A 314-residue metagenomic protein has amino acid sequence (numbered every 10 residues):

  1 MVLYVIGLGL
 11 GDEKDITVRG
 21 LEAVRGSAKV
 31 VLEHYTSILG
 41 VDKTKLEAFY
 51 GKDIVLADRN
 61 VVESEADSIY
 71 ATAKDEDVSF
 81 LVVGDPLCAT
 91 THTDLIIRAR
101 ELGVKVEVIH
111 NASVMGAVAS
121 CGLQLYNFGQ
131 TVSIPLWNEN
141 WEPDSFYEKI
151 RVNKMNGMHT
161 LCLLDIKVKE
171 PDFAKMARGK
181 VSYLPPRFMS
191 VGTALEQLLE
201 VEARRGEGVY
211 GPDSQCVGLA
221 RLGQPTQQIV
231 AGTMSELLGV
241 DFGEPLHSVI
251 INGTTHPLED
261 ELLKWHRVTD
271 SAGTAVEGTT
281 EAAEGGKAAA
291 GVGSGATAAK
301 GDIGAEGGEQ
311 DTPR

Functional and structural regions predicted by a protein language model:
M1-K105, I109: Class I S-adenosyl-L-methionine
V5, L32, L56, V108 (+4 more regions): Structural signal for conserved beta-strand scaffold positions within catalytic alpha/beta enzyme cores
K45, S68, R98, A117 (+3 more regions): Alpha-helical scaffold segments in soluble metabolic enzymes
V61, S113, V132, G223 (+1 more regions): Residue-level detector of flexible, active-site-proximal loop/helix-junction positions within diverse enzyme catalytic
D67-D75, S120-L125, E142-K149, K175-K180 (+1 more regions): Short, surface-exposed amphipathic charged segments that create phosphate/polyanion-binding patches used for binding
G84-L161: Class I SAM-dependent methyltransferase SAM-binding "motif I" and its flanking Rossmann-like core
N153-A289, G293, K300, G304-R314: A contiguous loop/helix-start segment that scaffolds small-molecule binding in enzyme catalytic cores
